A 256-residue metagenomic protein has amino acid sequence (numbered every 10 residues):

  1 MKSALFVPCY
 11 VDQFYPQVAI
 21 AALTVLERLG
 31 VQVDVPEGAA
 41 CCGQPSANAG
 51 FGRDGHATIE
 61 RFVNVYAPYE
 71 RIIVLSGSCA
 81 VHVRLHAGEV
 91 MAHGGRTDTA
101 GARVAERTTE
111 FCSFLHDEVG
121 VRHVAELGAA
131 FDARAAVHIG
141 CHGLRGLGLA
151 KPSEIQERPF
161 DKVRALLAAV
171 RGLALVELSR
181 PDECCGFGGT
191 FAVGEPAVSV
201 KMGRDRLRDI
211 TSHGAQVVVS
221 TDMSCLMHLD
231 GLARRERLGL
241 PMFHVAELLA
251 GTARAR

Functional and structural regions predicted by a protein language model:
M1-R256: Iron-sulfur cluster-binding electron-transfer modules in prokaryotic oxidoreductases
